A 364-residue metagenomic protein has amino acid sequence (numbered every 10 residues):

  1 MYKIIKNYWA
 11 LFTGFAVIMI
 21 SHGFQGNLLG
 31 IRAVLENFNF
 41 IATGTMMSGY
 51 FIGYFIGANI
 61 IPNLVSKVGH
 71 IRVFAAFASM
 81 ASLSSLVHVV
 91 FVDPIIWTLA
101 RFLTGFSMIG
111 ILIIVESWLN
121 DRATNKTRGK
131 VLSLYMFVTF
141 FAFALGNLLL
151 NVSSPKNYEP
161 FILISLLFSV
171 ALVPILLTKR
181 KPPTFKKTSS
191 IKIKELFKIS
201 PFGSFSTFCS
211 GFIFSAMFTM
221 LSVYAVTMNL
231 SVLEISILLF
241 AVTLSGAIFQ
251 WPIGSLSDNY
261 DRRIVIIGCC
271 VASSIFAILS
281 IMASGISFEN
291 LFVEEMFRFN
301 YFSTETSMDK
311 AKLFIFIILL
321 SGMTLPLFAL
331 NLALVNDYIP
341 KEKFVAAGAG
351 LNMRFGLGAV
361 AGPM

Functional and structural regions predicted by a protein language model:
Y2-F51, G203, T207, F214-Y224 (+2 more regions): Helix-loop boundary and gating motifs at the non-cytosolic
F40-I41, N125-Y135, V232-L233, I339-L351: Loop-to-transmembrane helix entry/capping segments in MFS-fold secondary transporters and related SLC/MFSD carriers
G57-G69, S154, Q250-D261: Helix-to-loop junctions at the C-terminal end of transmembrane segments in multipass secondary transporters
R72-L86, I264-L279: Structural signature of the two symmetry-related core transmembrane helices
I95-L103, A311-L319: Paired small-residue
F102-F137: Cytoplasmic helix-loop-helix junction between adjacent transmembrane helices in 12-TM secondary transporters
G110-A123, L325-I339: Intracellular juxtamembrane helix-capping segments at the cytosolic ends of symmetry-related transmembrane helices
L150-N151, S165-F185: C-terminal membrane-cytosol helix-exit motif in multi-pass small-molecule transporters
